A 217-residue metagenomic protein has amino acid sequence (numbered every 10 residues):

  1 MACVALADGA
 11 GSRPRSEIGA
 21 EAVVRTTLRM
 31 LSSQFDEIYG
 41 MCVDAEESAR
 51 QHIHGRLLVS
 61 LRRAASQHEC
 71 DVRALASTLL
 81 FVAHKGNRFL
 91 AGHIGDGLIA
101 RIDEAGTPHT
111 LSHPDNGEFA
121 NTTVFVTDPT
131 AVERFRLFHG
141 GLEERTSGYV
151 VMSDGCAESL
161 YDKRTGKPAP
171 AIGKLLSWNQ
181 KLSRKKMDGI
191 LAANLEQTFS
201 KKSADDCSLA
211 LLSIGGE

Functional and structural regions predicted by a protein language model:
M1-M41: Primarily the active-site beta-strand->alpha-helix module of PP2C/PPM metal-dependent phosphatases, and frequently
A2, F89, I99, T107-P108: Hydrophobic residues embedded in beta-strands of well-ordered beta-sheets
V4-A7, G92, V150-M152: Short hydrophobic beta-strand that contains or immediately precedes a catalytic carboxylate
G9-I18, L98-A100, G155-K163: Short acidic, Gly/Ser-rich segments with clustered Asp/Glu that frequently serve as metal-coordination loops in enzyme
T26-V59, A169-L191: Helix-loop-helix
Y39-A100, F135-E144: Catalytic core of PPM/PP2C metal-dependent serine/threonine phosphatase domains
G86, I102-V132: Glycine- and acidic-residue-rich phosphate-binding/metal-coordinating active-site segment common to enzymes that handle
T123, T127-E217: C-terminal catalytic subdomain
